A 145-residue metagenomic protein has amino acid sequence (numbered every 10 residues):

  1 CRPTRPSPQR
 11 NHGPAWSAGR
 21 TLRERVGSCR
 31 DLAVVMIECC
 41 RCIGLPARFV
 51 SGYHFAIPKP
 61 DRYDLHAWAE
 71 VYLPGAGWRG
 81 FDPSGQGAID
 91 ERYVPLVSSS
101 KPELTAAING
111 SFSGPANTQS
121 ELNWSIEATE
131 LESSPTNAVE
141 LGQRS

Functional and structural regions predicted by a protein language model:
C1-G27, V35, P102, S113-V139: Secondary-structure boundary elements
D31-A116: Hydrophobic/aromatic-rich core segments of domains that either
G142-S145: Non-catalytic peripheral regions of nucleotide-handling enzymes
